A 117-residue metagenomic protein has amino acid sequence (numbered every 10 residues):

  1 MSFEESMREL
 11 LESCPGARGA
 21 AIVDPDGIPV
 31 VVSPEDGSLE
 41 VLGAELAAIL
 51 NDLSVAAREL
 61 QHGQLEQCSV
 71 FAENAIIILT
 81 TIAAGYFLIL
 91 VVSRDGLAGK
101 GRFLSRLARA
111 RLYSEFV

Functional and structural regions predicted by a protein language model:
M1-G19, V23-P25, P29-V117: Non-catalytic interaction/Regulatory regions outside core domains
